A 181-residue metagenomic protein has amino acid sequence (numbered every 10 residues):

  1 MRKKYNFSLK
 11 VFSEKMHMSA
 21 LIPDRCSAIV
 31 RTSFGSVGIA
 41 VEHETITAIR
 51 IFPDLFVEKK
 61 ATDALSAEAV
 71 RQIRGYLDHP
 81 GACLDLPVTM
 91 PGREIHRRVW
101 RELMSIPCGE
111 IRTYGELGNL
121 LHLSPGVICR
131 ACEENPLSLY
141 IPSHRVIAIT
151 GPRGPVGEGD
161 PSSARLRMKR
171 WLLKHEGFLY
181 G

Functional and structural regions predicted by a protein language model:
M1-L84, I149-G181: Low-complexity, small/basic-enriched stretches that occur predominantly at protein N-termini or linker tails
P23-A28, S33, A82-G181: Nucleic acid-binding interface residues in structured DNA/RNA-binding domains, emphasizing the DNA-engaging scaffolds
